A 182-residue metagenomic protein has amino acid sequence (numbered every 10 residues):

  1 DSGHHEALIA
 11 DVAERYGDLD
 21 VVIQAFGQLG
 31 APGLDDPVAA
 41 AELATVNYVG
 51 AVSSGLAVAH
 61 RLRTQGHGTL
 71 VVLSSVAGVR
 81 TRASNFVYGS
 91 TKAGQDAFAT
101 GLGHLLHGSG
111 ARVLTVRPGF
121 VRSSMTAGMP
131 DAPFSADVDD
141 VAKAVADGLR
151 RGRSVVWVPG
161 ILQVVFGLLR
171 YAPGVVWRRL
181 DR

Functional and structural regions predicted by a protein language model:
D1-A7: The beta1-alpha1 cofactor-binding region of Rossmann-like NAD(H)/NADP(H)-dependent oxidoreductases
A25-G30: Conserved NAD(P)H cofactor-binding loop of Rossmann-fold oxidoreductase domains
P32-T45: Short alpha-helical oligomerization interface
G55, T91: Active-site helix of classical SDR
S75: Residue(s) in the substrate-gating loop at a strand-loop-helix junction that position the organic substrate next
R82-F86: Active-site loop immediately N-terminal to the catalytic Tyr-X3-Lys motif of short-chain dehydrogenase/reductase
T115, P130-G167: C-terminal helical subdomain
